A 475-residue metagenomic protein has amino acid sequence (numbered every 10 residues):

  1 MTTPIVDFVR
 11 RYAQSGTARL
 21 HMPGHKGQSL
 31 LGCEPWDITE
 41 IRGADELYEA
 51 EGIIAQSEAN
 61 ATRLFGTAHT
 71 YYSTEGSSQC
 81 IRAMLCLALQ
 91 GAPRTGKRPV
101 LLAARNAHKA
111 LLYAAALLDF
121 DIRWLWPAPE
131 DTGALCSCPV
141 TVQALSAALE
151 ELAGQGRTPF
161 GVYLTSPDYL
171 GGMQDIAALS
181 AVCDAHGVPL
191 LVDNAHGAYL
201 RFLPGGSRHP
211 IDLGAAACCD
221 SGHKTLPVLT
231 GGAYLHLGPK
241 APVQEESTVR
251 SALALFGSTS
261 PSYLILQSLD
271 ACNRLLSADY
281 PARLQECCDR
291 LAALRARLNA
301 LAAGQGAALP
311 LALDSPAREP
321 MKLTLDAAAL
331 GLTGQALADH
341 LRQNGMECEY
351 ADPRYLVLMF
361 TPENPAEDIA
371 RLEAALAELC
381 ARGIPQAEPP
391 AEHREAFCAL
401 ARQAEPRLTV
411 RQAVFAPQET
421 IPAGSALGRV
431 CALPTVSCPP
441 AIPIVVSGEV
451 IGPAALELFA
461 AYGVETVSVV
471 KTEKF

Functional and structural regions predicted by a protein language model:
M1-G52, V188: N-terminal "arm"/small-domain region of PLP-dependent enzymes with the aminotransferase-like
T2-R10, T67, G76-L311: Conserved PLP-enzyme active-site core in the AAT-like
G27, Y169, H223-T225, K240-P242 (+6 more regions): Short, glycine-/Ser/Thr-/acidic-enriched flexible segments
E34-Q79: Conserved N-terminal alpha-helix of the aminotransferase class I/II PLP-enzyme fold
A104, L125, T165, D193 (+6 more regions): Generic beta-strand/beta-sheet core signal
N299-A454, L458-Y462: Conserved C-terminal alpha-helix-loop-beta "cap" of PLP-dependent enzymes that closes/shapes the active-site mouth
T466, K471-K474: Terminal helix/beta-alpha structural elements that buttress the NAD(P)+-binding lobe
